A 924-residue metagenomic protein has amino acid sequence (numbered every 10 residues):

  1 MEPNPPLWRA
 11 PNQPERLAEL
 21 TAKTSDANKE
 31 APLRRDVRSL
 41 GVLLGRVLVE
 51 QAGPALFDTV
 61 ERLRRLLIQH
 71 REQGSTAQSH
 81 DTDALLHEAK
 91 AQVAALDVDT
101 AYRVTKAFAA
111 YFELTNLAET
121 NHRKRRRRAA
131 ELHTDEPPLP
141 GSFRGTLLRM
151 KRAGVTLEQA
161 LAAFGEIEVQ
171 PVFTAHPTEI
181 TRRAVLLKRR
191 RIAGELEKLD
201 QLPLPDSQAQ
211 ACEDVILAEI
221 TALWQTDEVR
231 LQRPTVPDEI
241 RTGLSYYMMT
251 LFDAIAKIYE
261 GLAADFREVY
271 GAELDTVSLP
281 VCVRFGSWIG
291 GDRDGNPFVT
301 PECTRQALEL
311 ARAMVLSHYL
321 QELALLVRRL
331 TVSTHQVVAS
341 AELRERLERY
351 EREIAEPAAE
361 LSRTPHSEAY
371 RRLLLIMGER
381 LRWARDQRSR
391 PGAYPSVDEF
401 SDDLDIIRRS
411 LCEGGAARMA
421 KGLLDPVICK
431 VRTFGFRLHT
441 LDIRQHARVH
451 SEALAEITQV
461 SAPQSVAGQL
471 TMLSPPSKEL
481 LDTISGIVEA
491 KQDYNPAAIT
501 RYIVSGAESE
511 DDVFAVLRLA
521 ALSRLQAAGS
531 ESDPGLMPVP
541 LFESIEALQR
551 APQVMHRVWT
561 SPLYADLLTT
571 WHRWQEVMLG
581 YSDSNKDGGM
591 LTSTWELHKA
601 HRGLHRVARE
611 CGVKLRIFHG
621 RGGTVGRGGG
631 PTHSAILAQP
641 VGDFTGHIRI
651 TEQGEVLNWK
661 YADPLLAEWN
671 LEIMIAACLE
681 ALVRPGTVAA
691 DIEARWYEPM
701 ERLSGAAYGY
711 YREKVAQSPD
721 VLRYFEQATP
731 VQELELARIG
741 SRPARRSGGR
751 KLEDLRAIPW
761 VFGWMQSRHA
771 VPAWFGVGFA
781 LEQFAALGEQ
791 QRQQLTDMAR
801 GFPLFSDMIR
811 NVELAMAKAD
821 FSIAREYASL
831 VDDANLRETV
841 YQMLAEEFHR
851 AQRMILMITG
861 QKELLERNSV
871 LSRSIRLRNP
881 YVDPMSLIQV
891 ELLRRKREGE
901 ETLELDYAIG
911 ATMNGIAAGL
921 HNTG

Functional and structural regions predicted by a protein language model:
M1-A462, P476, L536, G629 (+6 more regions): Often metal-dependent polyanion-binding catalytic scaffolds in large enzymes
V37, L56, A101, I240 (+22 more regions): Active-site-proximal structural scaffolding
L44, I258, L262, I407 (+6 more regions): Hydrophobic alpha-helical packing residues
D83, T120, M150-T156, V269 (+12 more regions): Carbohydrate-active enzymes and regulators
A109, R408-C412, R501-S505, P538-L541 (+1 more regions): Short glycine-rich or small-residue beta-strand-to-loop segments that form or flank ligand, phosphate, metal/Fe-S
V299-L330, S523-G709: Catalytic or ion-translocation cores adjacent to nucleophile or general acid/base/metal-coordination motifs in diverse
H366-A369, L373-L375, E379-W383, T433-F514 (+5 more regions): Active-site cores of enzymes that catalyze phosphoryl transfer or operate on phosphate-rich substrates
A690-G924: Long, compositionally biased intrinsically disordered regions
